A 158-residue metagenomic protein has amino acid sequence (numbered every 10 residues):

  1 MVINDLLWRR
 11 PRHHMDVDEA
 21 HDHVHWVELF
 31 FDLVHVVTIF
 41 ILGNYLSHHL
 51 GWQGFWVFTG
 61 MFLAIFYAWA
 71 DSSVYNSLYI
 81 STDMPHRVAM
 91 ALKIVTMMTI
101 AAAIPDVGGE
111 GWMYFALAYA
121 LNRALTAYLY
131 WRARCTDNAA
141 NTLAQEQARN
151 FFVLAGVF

Functional and structural regions predicted by a protein language model:
M1-F158: Multi-pass alpha-helical transmembrane bundle typical of ion/small-solute transporters and intramembrane aspartyl
